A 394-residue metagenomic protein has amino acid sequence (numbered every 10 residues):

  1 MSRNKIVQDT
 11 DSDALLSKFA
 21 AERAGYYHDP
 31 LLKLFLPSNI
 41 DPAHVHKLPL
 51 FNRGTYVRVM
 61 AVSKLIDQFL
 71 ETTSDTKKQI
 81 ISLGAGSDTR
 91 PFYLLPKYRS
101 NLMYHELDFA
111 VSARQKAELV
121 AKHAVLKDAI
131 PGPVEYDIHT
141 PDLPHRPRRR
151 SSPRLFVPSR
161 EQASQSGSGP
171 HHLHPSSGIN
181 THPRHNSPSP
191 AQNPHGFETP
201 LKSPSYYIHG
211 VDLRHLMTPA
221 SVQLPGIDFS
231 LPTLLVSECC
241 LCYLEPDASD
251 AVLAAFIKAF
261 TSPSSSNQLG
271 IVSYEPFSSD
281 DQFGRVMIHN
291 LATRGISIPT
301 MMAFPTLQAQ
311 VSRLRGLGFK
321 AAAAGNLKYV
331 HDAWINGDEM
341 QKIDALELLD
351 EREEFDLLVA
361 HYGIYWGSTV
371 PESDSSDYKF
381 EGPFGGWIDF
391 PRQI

Functional and structural regions predicted by a protein language model:
M1-H209, L216-M217, Q223-P225, F229 (+2 more regions): Rossmann-like AdoMet
K97-Y98, A251-L253, V286-L291: Short secondary-structure boundary/capping segments
R150-P153, R160-S168, H174-H182, Q282-I394: Rossmann-like AdoMet/SAM-dependent catalytic core
Y207-H209, V272, A322-G325: General small-molecule cofactor/ligand-binding pocket signal
R214-H215, P276-R285: Short, conserved secondary-structure transition motifs
R214-S221, C242-F260: A short, conserved alpha-helix within the catalytic core of class I
L231-D247: A short SAM/SAH-binding and catalytic strip from SAM-dependent methyltransferases
T233-S237, A259-D280: Conserved beta-strand signature within the Rossmann-like core of class I S-adenosyl-L-methionine
